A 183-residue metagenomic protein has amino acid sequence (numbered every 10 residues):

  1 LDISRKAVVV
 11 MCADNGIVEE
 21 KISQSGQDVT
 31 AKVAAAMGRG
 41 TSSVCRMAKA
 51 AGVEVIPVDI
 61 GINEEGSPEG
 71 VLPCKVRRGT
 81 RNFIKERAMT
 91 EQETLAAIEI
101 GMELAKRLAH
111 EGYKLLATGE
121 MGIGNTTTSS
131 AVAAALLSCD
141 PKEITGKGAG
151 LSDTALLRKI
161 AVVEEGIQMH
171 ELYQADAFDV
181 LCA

Functional and structural regions predicted by a protein language model:
L1-A183: N-terminal loops that bind phosphate or other acidic moieties and the adjacent beta-alpha structural core
